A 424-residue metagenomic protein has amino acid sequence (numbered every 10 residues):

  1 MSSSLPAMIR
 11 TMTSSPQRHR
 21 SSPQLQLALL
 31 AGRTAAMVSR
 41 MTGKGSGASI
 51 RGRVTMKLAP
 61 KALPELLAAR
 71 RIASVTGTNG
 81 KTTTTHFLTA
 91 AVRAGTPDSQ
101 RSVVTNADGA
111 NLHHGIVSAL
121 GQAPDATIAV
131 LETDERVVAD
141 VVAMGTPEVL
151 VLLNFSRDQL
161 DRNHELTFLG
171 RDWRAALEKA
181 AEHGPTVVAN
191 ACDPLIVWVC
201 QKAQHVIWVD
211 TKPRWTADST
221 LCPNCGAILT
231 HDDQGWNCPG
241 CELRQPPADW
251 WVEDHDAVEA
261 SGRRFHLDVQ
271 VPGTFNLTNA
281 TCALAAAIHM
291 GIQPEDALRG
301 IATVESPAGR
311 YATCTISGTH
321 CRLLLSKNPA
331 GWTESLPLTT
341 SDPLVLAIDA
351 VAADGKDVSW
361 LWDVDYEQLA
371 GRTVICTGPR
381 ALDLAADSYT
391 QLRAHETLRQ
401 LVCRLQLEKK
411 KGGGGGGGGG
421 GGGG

Functional and structural regions predicted by a protein language model:
S4-A7, P16-W208, L221: Phosphate-binding loop of NTP-binding sites
R71, R101, S261-V269, C314-T319: Glycine/charged-rich beta-loop-alpha catalytic/anionic-binding loops adjacent to active sites
T127-A129, H183-V187, T319-C321, L369-I375: Short active-site oxyanion
T133-D158, V197-D268: Extended acidic/charged loop-beta regions that coordinate divalent cations and stabilize anionic phosphate/carboxylate
R214-T216, P307, L325-Y389: Active-site beta-alpha connecting loops in nucleotide-dependent enzymes
Q270, A286-S326: Gly/charged, well-structured mid-domain segments that form the phosphate/adenylate-handling core of ATP-dependent
A283: Flexible loop/N-cap segments at domain edges
Y389-T397, L401, K409-K410, G414-G424: Conserved small/polar residues in nucleotide/adenosyl-binding loops
